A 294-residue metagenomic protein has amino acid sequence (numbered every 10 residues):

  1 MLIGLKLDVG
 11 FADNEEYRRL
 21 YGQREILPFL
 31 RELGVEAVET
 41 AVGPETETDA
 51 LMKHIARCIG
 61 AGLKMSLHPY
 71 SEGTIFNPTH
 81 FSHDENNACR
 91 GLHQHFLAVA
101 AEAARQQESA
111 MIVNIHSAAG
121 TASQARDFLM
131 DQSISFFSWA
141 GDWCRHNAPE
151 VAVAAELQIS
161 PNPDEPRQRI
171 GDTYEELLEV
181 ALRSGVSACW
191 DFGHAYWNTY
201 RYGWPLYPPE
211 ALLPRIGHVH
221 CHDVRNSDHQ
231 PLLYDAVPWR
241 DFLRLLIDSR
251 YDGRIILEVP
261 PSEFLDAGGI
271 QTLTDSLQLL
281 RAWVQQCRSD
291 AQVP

Functional and structural regions predicted by a protein language model:
M1-I3, L20, R24-R31, C89-E102 (+5 more regions): Histidine-acidic metal/acid-base catalytic patches
I3-G22, N77-R90, P166: Active-site mouth loops of central-metabolism enzymes
V9-F11, V42-T46, S71-G73, S117-T121 (+4 more regions): Active-site-proximal loop/turn and secondary-structure-junction residues that shape catalytic pockets, frequently
R24-D49: N-terminal substrate-binding region of glycoside hydrolase catalytic domains
E47-P69: Aromatic-lined substrate-binding rim segments of carbohydrate-active enzymes
G60, P78-S187, W197: Active-site acidic/histidine proton-transfer and metal-coordination neighborhood in alpha/beta enzyme cores
S66-F76, A100: Long, hydrophobic/aromatic-enriched structural stretches that serve as scaffold segments
